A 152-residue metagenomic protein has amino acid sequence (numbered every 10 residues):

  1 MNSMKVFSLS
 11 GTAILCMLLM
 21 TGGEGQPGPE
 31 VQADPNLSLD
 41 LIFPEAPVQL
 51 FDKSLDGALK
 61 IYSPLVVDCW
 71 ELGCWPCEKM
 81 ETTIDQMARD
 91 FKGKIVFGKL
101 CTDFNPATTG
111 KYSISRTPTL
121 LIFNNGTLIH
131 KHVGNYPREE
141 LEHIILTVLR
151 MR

Functional and structural regions predicted by a protein language model:
M1-P44, R152: N-terminal targeting signals for export/organelle localization
A46-P64: A short beta-strand-turn-helix
L50, C69-E71, M80, D85-A88 (+1 more regions): Thiol-based oxidoreductase modules, predominantly thioredoxin-like and allied folds used for disulfide exchange
Y62-L65, W70-G73, R116: Short pre-active-site segment immediately N-terminal to redox-active cysteine/selenocysteine motifs in thiol-based
S63-L65, G93-V96, N125: Loop/turn elements at helix/coil->beta-strand transitions in domains of secreted/extracellular proteins
Y112-L121: Structural micro-motif
I122-R152: Non-catalytic, surface beta->alpha helical segment in thiol-disulfide oxidoreductase systems
